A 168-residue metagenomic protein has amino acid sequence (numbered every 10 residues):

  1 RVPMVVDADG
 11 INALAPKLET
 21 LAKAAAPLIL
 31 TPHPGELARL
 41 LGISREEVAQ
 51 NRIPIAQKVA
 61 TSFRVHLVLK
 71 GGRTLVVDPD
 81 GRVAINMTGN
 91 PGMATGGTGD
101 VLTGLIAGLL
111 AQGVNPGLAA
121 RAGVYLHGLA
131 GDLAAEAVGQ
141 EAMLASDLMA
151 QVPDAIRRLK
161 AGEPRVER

Functional and structural regions predicted by a protein language model:
R1-T88, R157-R168: Glycine-rich phosphate/dinucleotide-binding loop and adjoining beta-alpha-beta core of small-molecule
V6, L67, I85-T88, G92-G96 (+2 more regions): Short glycine- and Lys/Arg-enriched binding-loop motifs that mark or flank ligand-binding interfaces
E36, I55, G104-L105, A130: A general alpha-helix detector
R39, T95-L126: Short, small-residue alpha-helix embedded
L40-G42, M87-M93, T103, A107 (+1 more regions): Short beta-alpha connecting loops at secondary-structure transitions that line or flank enzyme active sites
I43-R52, G113-L118, G139-M143: Short, charged, surface-exposed loops that flank catalytic or proteolytic processing sites
R52-A60, P116-A130, A145-P153: Short, well-structured alpha-helical segments that form the helix of a local strand-helix-strand
L129-R168: Charged C-terminal helix
